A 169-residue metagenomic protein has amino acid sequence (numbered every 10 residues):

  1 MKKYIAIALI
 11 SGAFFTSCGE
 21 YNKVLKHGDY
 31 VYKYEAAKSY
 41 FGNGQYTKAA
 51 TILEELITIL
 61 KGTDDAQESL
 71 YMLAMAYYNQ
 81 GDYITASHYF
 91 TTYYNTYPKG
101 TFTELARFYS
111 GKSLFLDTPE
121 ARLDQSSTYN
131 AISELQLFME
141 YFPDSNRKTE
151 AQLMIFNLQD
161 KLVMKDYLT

Functional and structural regions predicted by a protein language model:
K2-A6, F14-T169: Acidic, polar-rich low-complexity tracts and alpha-helical solenoid repeat scaffolds
L9: Soluble catalytic regions of membrane-associated enzymes that act on cell-envelope and secretory-pathway components
